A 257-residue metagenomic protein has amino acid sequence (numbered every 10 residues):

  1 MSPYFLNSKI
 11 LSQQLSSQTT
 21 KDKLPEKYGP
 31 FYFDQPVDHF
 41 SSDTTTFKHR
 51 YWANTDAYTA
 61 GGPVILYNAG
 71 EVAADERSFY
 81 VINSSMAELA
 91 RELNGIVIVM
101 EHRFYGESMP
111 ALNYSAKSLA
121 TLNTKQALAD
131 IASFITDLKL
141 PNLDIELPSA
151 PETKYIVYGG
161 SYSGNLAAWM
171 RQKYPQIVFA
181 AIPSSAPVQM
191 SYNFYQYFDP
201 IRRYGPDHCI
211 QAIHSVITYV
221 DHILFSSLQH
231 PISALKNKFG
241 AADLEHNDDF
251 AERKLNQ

Functional and structural regions predicted by a protein language model:
M1-I96, E107, Y114, T121: Catalytic-loop region of hydrolases
I65-Y67, I96-M100, I156-Y158, A180-P183: Structural recognition of the beta-strand scaffold that forms the well-ordered cores of secreted hydrolase catalytic
E71, E101-Y105, P187: Short beta-to-alpha linker loops that shape the active-site pocket of alpha/beta-hydrolase fold enzymes
F104-K117, T136, Y192: Glycine-rich "HGGG/HGxG" loop immediately N-terminal to the catalytic nucleophile of the alpha/beta-hydrolase
S118-E146: Alpha/beta-hydrolase active-site loop
D144-Y162: Alpha/beta-hydrolase fold nucleophile elbow
G159-S163, A167, R171: Gly/Ala-rich beta-loop-alpha elbow adjacent to hydrolase catalytic centers
W169-Q257: Alpha/beta-hydrolase
